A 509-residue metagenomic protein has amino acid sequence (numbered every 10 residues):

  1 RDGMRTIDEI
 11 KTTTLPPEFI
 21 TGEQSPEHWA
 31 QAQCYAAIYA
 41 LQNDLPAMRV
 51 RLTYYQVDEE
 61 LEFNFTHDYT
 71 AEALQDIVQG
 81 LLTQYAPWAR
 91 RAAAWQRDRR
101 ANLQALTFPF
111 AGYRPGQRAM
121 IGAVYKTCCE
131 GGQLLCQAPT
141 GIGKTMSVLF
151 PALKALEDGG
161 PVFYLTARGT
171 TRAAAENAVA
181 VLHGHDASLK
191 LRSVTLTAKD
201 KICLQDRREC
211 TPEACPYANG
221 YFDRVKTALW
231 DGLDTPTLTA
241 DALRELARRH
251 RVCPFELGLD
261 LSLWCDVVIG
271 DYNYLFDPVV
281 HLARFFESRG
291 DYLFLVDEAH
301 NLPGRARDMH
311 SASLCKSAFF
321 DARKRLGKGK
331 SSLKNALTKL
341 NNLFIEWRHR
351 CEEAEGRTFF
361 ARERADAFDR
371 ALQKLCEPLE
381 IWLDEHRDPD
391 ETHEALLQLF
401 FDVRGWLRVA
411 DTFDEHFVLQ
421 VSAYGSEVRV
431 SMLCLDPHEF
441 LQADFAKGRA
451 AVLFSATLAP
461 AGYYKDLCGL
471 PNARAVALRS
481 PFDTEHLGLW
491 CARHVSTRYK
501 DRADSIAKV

Functional and structural regions predicted by a protein language model:
R1-T21, Y35: Conserved catalytic cores of phosphodiester-cleaving nucleases, focusing on short active-site segments
E23-L52: Metal-dependent nuclease catalytic cores in nucleic-acid-processing enzymes, especially RNase H-like/related
A94-Q137: Conserved pre-motif I regulatory segment
R100-L103, T107, G159-V268, F276 (+7 more regions): A substrate-engagement module of RecA-like helicase motors
Y125-K126, T145-G159, A178-L182: Walker A/P-loop NTP-binding motif
C129-P151: Walker A/P-loop
V148, A173, H250-V267, Y272-C376 (+1 more regions): Signature of the SF2 helicase/ATPase Hel1-core->accessory helical subdomain module
L243-V268, V279-F285, I381-S496, K500-K508: A contiguous, basic/glycine-rich beta-loop/short-helix subdomain that forms a polymer-engagement track
